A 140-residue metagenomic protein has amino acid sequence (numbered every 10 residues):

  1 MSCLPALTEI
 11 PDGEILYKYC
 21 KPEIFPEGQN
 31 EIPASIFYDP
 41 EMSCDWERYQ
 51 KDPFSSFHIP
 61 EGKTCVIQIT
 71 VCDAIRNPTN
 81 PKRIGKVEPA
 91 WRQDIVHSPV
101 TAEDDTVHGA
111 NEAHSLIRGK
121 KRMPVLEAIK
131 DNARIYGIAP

Functional and structural regions predicted by a protein language model:
M1-D12, I32-P140: Conserved NAD+-utilizing ADP-ribose enzyme module
P22-A34: Short aromatic-glycine-(Arg/Gly/Cys) micro-motifs in beta-strand/loop hairpins
